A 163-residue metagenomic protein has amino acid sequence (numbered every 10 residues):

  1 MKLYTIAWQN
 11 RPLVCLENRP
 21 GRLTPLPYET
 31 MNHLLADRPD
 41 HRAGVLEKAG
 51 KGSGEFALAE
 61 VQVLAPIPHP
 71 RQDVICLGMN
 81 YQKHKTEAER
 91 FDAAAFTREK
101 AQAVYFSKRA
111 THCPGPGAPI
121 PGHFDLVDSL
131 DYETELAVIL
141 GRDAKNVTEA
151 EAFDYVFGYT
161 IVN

Functional and structural regions predicted by a protein language model:
M1-E99, A103: N-terminal non-catalytic cap/leader segment that marks the start of a structured domain
R71-N163: Glycine-enriched loop-and-adjacent helix/strand subsegments that border the catalytic/binding cleft of enzyme cores
